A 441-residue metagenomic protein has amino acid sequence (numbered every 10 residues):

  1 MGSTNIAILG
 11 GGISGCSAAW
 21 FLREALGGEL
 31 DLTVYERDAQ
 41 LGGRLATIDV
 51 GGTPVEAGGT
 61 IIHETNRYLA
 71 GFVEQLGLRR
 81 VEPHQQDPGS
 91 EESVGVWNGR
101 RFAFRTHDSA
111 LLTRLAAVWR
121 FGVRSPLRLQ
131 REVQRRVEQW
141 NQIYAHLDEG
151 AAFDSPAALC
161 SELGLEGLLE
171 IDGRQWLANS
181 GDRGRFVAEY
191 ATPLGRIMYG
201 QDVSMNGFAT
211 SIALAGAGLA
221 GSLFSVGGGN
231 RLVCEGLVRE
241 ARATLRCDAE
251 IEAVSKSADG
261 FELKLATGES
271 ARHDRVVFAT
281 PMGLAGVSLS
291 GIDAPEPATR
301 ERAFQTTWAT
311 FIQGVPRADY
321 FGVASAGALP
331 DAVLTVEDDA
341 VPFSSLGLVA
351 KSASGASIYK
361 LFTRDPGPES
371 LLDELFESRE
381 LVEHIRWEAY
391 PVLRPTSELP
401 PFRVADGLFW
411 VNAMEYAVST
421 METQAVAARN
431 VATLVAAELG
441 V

Functional and structural regions predicted by a protein language model:
T4-T33: N-terminal Rossmann-like FAD-binding beta1-loop-alpha1 element of flavoenzymes
S14, Q40, G283: Conserved Rossmann-like nucleotide-cofactor binding loop
R23-V50: Glycine-rich FAD pyrophosphate-binding loop
R44, G52-Q85, Y144: Conserved FAD-binding subdomain of flavin-dependent enzymes
E82-D202: Mobile amphipathic helical/loop "lid" adjacent to a hydrophobic cofactor/ligand pocket
S211-E262, A271: Helical element adjacent to the flavin cofactor pocket in flavoenzyme catalytic cores
E252-V382: Mid-domain catalytic core of redox enzymes that form a hydrophobic substrate pocket/lid adjacent to a catalytic redox
P342-V441: Conserved flavin/dinucleotide-binding core of flavoenzymes
